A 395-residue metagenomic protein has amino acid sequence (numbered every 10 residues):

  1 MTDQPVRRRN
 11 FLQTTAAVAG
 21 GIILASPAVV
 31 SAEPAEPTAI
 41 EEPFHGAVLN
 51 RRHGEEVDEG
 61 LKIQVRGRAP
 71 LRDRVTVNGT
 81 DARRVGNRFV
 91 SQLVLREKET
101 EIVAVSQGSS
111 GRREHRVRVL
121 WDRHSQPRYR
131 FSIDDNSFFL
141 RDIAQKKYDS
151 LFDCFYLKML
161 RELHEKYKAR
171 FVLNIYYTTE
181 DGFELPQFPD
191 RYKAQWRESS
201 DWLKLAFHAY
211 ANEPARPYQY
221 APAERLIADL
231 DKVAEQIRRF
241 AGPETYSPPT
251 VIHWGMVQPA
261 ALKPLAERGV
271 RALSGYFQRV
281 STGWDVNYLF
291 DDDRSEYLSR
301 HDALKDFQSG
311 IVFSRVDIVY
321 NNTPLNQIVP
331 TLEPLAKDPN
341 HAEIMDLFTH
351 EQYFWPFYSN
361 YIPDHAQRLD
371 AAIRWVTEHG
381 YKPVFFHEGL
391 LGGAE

Functional and structural regions predicted by a protein language model:
M1-V6, A19: Secretory targeting signals
N10-V30: N-terminal export signals
S26-P43: C-terminal segment of N-terminal export signals and the immediately downstream linker at the start of the mature
L93-E99: Surface-exposed, short loops/turns at beta-strand junctions within beta-sandwich domains
R116-R197, L347: Active-site beta->alpha N-cap acidic-glycine motif
R170-Q258, V280-T282, L347-W355: Metal-dependent polysaccharide deacetylase catalytic core of the NodB/CE4 family, i.e., the active-site-bearing domain
D181-L185, E244-T245, W254-L347: Active-site-adjacent pocket scaffolds in enzyme catalytic domains
A272-F277, L347-E395: C-terminal domain-boundary segment and adjacent tail
